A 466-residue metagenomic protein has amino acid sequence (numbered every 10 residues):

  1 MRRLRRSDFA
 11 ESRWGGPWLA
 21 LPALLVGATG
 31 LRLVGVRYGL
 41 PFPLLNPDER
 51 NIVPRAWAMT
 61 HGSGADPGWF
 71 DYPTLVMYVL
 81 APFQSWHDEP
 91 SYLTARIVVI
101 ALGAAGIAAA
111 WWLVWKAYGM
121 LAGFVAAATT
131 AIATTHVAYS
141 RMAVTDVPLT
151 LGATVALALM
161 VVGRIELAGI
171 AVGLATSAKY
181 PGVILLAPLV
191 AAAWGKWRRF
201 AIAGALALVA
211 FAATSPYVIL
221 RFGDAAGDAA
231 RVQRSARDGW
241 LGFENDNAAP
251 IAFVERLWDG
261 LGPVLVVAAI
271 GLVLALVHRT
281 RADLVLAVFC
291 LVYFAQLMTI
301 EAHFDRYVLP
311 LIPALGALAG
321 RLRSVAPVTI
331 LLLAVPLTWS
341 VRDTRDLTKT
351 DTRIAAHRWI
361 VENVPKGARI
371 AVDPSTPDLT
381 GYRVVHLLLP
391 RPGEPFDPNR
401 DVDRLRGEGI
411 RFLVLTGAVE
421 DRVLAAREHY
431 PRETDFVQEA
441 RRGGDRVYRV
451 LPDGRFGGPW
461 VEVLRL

Functional and structural regions predicted by a protein language model:
R5, F9, L159-L167, I184-L208 (+2 more regions): Perimembrane helix-loop-helix junctions
L21-P22, G204-V209, A317-R342: Signature aromatic-anchored transmembrane alpha helix within multi-pass, membrane-resident enzymes that catalyze glycan
L25-L31, A126-A131, T154, A158 (+2 more regions): Short helix- or helix-capping micro-motifs that position conserved polar/aromatic residues at function-defining sites
V26, E89, L93-Y118, V155: Transmembrane-helix motifs of polytopic, lipid-linked glycan transferases
V34, N51-R55, Y72, Y78 (+9 more regions): Transmembrane-lumen/periplasm boundary regions of multi-pass, lipid-linked membrane glycan transferases
R37, P41, V76, Y217-I219 (+4 more regions): Catalytic lumenal/periplasmic loop and adjoining terminal transmembrane helix of membrane glycan-assembly enzymes
A105, A109, T129, P148-A171 (+1 more regions): Specific aromatic-rich, kink-prone transmembrane helix
A138-P148, F304-D305: Short acidic/glycine- and proline-prone juxtamembrane loop motifs at membrane-interface regions of multi-pass membrane
